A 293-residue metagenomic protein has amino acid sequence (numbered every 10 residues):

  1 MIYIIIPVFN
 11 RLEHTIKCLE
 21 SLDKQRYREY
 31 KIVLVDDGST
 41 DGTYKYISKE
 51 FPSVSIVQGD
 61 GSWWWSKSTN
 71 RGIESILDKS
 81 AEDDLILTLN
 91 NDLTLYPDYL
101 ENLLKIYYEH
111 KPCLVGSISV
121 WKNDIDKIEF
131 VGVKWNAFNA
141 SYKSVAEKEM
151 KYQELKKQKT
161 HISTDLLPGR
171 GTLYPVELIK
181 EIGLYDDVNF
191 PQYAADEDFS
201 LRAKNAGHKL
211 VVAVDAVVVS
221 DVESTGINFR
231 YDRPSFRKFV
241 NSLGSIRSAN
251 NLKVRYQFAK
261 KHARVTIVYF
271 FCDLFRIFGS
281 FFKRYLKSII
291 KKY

Functional and structural regions predicted by a protein language model:
E20-E29: Short, acidic, metal-binding catalytic loop of nucleotide-sugar glycosyltransferases
D36-K45, G61: A conserved acidic beta->alpha catalytic loop
G59-S80: Glycine-rich, basic loop-to-helix element that forms the pyrophosphate-binding segment of sugar-nucleotide handling
E82-T94: Short beta-strand-to-loop acidic/aromatic patch adjacent to the donor-nucleotide binding site
T94-F138: Conserved donor NDP-sugar-binding/catalytic core segment of glycosyltransferases
Y152-Y174, S242-L243: A recurrent flexible, glycine/aromatic-enriched loop bordering the glycosyltransferase active site that acts as
L166-Y174, L178-G183, N189-A216: A short, conserved alpha-helix in the catalytic core of glycosyltransferases
D232-Y293: Non-catalytic, C-terminal membrane-associated alpha-helical segments of glycosyltransferases
